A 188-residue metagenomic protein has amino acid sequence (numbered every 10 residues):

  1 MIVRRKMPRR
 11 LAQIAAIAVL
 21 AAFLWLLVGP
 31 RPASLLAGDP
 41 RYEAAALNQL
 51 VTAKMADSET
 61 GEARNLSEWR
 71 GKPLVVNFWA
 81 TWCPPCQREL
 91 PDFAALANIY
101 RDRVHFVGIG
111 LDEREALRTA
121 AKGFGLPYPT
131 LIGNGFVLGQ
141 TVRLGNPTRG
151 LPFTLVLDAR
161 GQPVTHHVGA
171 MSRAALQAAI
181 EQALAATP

Functional and structural regions predicted by a protein language model:
M1-A53, P188: N-terminal targeting signals for export/organelle localization
A44, T52-L74: A short beta-strand-turn-helix
R70-K72, D102, P127: Active-site acidic short loop of glycosyltransferases
N77-C83, L111: Aromatic-flanked redox-active Cys/Sec active sites in thiol-based oxidoreductases, especially the WC-centered
Q87-G125, G135-T141: Structural microenvironment flanking redox-active thiols in thiol-disulfide oxidoreductases
K122-L126, G133-E181: Thiol/disulfide oxidoreductase modules built on the thioredoxin-like
